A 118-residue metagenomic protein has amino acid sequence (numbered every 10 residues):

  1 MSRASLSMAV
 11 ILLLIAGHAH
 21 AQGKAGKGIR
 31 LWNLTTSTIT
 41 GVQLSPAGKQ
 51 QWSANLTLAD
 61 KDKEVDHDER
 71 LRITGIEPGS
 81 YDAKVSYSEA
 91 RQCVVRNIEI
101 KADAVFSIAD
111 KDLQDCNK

Functional and structural regions predicted by a protein language model:
M1-M8: Bacterial N-terminal signal peptides that target proteins for export
G17-A21: Sec/Tat signal peptide C-region and signal peptidase I cleavage site
Q22-G23, S86-N117: Structured interaction patches on ligand/partner-binding surfaces of diverse proteins
A25-I29, E69: Structural beta-strand segments of beta-rich domains
I29-T36, P46: Asparagine-centered strand-capping/turn motif at beta-strand->loop junctions
S37-G41: Short acidic/proline- and small/hydrophobic-mixed sequence motifs that coincide with surface turns and coil-to-beta
Q50-P78: Intrinsically disordered, low-complexity Pro/Gly/Ser/Thr-rich segments with frequent PxxP/GP/PP motifs and embedded
